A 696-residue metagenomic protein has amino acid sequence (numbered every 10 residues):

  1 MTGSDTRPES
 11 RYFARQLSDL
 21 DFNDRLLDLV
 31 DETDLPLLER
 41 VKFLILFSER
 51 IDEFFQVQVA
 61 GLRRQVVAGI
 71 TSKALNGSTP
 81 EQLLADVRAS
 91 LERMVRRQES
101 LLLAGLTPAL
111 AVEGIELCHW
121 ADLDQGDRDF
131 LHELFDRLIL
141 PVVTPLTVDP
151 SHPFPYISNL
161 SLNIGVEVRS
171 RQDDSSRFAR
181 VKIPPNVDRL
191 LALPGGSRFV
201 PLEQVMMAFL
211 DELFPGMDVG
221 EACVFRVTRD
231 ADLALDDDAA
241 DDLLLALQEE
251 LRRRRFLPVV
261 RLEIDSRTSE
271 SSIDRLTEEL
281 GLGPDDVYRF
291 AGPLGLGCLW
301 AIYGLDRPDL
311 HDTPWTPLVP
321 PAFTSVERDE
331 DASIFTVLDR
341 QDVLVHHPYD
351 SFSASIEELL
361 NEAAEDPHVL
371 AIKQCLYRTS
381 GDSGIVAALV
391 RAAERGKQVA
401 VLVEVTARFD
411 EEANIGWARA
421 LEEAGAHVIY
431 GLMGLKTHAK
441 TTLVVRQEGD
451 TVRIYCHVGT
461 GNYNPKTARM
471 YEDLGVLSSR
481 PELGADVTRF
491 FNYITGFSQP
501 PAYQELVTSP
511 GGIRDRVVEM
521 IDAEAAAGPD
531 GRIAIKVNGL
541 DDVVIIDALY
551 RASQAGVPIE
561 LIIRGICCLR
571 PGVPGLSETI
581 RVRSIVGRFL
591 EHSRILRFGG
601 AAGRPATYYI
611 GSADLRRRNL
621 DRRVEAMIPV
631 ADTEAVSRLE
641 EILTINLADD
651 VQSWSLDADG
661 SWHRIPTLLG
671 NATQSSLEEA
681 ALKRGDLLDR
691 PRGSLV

Functional and structural regions predicted by a protein language model:
M1-I533, R551-A555, C567-F589, S593-V696: N-terminal localization/anchoring segments of enzymes in phospholipid and broader phosphate metabolism
N538: Cofactor-pocket helix-loop regions in the catalytic cores of large enzyme subunits
P558-I562: Hydrophobic alpha/beta core scaffold segments
